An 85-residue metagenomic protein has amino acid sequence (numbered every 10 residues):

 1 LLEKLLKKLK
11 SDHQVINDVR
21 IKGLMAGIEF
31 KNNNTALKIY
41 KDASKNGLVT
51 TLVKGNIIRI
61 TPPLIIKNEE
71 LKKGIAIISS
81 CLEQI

Functional and structural regions predicted by a protein language model:
L1-I85: Conserved N-terminal phosphate-binding loop of PLP-dependent enzymes in the Aspartate aminotransferase
